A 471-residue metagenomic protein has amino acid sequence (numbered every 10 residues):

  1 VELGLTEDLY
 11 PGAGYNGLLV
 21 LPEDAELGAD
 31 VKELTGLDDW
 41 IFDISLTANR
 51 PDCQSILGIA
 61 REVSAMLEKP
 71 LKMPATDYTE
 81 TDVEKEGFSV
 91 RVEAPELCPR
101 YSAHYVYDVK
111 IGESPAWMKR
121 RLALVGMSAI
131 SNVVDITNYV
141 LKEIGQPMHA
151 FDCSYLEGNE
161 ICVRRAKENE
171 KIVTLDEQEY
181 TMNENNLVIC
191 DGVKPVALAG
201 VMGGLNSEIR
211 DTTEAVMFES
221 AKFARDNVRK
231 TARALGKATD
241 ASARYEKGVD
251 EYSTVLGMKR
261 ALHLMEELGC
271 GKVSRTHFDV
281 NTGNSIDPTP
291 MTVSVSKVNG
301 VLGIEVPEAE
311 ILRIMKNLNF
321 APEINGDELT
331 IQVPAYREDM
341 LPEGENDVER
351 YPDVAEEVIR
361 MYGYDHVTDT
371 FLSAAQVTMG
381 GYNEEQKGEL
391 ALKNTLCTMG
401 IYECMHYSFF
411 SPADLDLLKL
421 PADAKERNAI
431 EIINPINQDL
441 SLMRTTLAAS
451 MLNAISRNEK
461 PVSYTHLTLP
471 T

Functional and structural regions predicted by a protein language model:
V1-E80, M217, G248-E251, G257 (+1 more regions): Phosphate-backbone binding interfaces of nucleic-acid-interacting proteins
P51-A65, S128-M148, V193-D211, D347: Conserved phosphate/anionic-ligand binding catalytic regions in large, soluble enzymes, centered on
G58, M291-P461: Extended, well-folded interaction surfaces typified by the phenylalanyl-tRNA synthetase beta subunit core
K69-T81, K85-F88, G271-K297: Terminal amphipathic helices with adjacent charged low-complexity linkers/tails
P70-E80, A129-V134, M265-F278, E323-G326 (+3 more regions): Flexible, glycine/charged-enriched surface loops at secondary-structure junctions
T137-N206: Conserved mixed alpha/beta core segments that line enzyme active sites in large multi-domain catalysts
G192-I286: Mobile "lid/hinge" segments at catalytic clefts and subdomain interfaces of large enzymes
T465-T471: Conserved small/polar residues in nucleotide/adenosyl-binding loops
